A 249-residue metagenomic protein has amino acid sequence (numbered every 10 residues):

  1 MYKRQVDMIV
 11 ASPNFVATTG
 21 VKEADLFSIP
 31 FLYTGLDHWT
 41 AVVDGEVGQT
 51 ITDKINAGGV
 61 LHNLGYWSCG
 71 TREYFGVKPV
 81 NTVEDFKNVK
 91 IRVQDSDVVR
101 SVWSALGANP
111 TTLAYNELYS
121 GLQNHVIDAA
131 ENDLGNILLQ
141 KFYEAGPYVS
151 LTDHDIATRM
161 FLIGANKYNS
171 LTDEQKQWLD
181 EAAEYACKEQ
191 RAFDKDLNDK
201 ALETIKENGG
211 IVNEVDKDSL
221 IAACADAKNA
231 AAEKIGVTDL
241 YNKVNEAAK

Functional and structural regions predicted by a protein language model:
K3-H38, V47, D53-K249: N-terminal secretory/targeting leader peptides
